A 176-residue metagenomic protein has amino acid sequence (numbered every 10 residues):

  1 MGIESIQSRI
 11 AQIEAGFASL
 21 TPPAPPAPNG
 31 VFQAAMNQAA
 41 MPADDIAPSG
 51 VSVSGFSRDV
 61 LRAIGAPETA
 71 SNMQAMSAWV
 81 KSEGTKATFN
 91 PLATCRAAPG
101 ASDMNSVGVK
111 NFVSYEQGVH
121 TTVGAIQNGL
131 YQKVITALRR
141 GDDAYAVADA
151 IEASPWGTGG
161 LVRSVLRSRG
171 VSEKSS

Functional and structural regions predicted by a protein language model:
M1-G50, N105-S176: Non-catalytic cell-wall polysaccharide-engagement segments
S49-N105: Secreted/periplasmic proteins that engage bacterial cell-wall peptidoglycan
